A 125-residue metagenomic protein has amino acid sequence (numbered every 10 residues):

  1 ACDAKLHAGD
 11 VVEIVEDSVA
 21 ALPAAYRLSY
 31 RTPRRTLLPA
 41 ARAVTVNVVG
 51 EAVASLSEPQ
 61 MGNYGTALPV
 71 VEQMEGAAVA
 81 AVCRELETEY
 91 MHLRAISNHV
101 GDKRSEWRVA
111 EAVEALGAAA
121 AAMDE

Functional and structural regions predicted by a protein language model:
A1-E125: Glycine-rich phosphate- or other oxyanion-binding loops that anchor nucleotides, phosphorylated ligands
